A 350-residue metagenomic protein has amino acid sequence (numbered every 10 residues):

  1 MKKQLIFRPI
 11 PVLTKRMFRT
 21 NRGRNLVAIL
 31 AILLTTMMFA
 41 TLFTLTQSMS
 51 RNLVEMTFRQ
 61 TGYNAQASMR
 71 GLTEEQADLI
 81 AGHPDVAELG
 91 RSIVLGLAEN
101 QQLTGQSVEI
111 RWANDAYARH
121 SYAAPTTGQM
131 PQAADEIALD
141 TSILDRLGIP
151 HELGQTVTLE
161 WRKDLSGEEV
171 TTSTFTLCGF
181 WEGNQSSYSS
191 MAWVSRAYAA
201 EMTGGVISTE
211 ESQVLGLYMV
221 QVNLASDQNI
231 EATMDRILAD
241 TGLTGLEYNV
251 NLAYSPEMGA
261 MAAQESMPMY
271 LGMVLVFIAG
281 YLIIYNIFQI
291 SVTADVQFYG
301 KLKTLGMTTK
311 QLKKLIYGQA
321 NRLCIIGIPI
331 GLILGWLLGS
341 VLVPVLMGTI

Functional and structural regions predicted by a protein language model:
M1-A40, S50, Y317: N-terminal Sec/SRP start-transfer signal
V12, R16-T20, V54-F58, K301-T304 (+2 more regions): Short amphipathic alpha-helical coupling elements at transmembrane boundaries
R16-G23, K310-G331, G335, G339: Alpha-helical transmembrane segments of multi-pass membrane proteins
L34-T41, L45, V276-G280, I284 (+2 more regions): Hydrophobic alpha-helical membrane-associated segments
Q47, N286-F288, Q297, R322-I350: Small-residue-rich transmembrane alpha-helices
Q47-G259: Basic-flanked hydrophobic alpha-helices used for secretion and membrane insertion
G259-V276: N-terminal membrane-entry
L282-L323: Interfacial "coupling" helices/loops that link adjacent transmembrane helices in transporter permeases
